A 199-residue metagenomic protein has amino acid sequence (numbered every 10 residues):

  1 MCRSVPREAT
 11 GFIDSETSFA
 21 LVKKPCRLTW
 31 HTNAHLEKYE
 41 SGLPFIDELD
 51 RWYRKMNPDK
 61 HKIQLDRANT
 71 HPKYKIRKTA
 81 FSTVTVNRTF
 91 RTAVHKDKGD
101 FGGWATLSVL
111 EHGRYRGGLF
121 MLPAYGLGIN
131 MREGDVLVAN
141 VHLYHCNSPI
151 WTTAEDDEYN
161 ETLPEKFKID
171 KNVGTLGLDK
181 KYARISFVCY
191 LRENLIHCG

Functional and structural regions predicted by a protein language model:
M1-E8, F12-S15, F19, L49 (+5 more regions): Generic preference for hydrophobic/aromatic residues in regular secondary structure cores
M1-L65: Epigenetic methyl-mark regulator signature
V5, V22, V84-V86, V94 (+4 more regions): Extended aliphatic helical segments
T10, A20, R27, E37 (+6 more regions): A general structural signal for short secondary-structure junctions and capping/turn motifs
H35, S41-G113: Conserved double-stranded beta-helix
G102, R114-G199: Catalytic core of Fe(II)/2-oxoglutarate
